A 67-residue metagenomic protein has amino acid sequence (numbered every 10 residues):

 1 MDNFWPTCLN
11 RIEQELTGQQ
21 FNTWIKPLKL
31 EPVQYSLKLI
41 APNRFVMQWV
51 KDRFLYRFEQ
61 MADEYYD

Functional and structural regions predicted by a protein language model:
M1-D67: Polybasic interaction patches
